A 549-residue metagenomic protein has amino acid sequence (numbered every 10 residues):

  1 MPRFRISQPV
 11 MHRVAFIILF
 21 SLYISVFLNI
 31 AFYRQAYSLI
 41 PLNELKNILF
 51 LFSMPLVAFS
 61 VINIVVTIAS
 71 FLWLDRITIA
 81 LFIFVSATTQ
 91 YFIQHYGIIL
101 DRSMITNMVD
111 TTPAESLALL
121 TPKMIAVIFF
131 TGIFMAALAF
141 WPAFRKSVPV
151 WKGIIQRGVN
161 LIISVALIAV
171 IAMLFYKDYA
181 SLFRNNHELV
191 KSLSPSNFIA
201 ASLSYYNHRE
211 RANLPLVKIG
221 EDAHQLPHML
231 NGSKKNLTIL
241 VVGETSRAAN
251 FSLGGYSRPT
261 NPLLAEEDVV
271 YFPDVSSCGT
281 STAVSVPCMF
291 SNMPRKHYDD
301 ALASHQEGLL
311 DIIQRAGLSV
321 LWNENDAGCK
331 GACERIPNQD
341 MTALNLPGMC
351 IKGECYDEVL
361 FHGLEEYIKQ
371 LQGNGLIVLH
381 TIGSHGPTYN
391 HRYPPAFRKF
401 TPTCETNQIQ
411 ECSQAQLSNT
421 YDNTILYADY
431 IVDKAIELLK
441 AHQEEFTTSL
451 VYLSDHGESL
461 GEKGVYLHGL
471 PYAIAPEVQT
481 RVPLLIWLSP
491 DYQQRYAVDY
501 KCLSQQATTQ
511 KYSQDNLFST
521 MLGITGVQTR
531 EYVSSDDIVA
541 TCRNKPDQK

Functional and structural regions predicted by a protein language model:
M1-K191: Transmembrane and membrane-interface helices of multi-pass, inner-membrane envelope-modifying transferases
I68-I77, I312-W322, Y367-Q370, L438-Y452 (+4 more regions): Catalytic cores of PAPS-dependent sulfotransferases and nucleotide-sugar/CMP/GDP-dependent glycosyltransferases
A172-L240, T245-E405, R481, T509 (+1 more regions): Active-site-proximal alpha/beta segments of enzymes that process anionic O-linked groups
N185-S192, H297-D300, G348-I351, Q414-D429 (+4 more regions): Active-site rim elements
P227, H362-E365, C404-L450, I486 (+1 more regions): A long, amphipathic alpha-helix that forms part of the scaffold/cap immediately adjacent to metal-dependent active
I239, T424-G469, F518-M521: Metal-dependent active-site segment of extracytoplasmic phospho-/sulfohydrolases and closely related
G255-P259, E444-T447, V451-A497, Y532-S534: Histidine-centered active-site microenvironments of extracellular/periplasmic hydrolases and transferases
P395-Q416, Y492-K501: Flexible internal linker/loop segments at domain or repeat junctions
